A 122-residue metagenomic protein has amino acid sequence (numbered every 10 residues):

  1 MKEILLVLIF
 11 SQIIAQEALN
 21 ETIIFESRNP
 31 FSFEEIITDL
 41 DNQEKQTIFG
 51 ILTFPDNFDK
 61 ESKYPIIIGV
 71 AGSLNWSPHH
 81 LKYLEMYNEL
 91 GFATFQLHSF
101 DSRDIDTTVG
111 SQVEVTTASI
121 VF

Functional and structural regions predicted by a protein language model:
E3-I13: Sec-dependent N-terminal signal peptides
Q16-S62: N-terminal cap/lid segment of alpha/beta-hydrolase-fold proteins
N29-F31, L74, D101-R103: Feature marks short, surface-exposed loop/turn motifs that line or immediately flank catalytic pockets and channel
I36, K63, H79-L81, D106-T107: Short, solvent-exposed loop/turn and secondary-structure capping segments
E61-G72: Short beta-strand element of the alpha/beta-hydrolase
P78-L97, D101-D104: Short amphipathic alpha-helix adjacent to the substrate-entry channel of hydrolases
D101-V113: Glycine-rich "HGGG/HGxG" loop immediately N-terminal to the catalytic nucleophile of the alpha/beta-hydrolase
Q112-F122: Alpha/beta-hydrolase active-site loop
